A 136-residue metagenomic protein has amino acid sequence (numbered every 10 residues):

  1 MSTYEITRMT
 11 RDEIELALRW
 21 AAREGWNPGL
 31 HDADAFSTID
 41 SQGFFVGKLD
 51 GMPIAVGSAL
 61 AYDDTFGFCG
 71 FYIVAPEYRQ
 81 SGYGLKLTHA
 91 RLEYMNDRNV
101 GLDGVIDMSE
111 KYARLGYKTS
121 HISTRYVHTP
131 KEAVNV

Functional and structural regions predicted by a protein language model:
M1-D32, S123-Y126, P130-V136: Short amphipathic alpha-helix that is part of the acyltransferase structural core
S2-Y4, M52-V56, G67: Glycine-rich phosphate/pyrophosphate-binding loop shared by adenosine-nucleotide-utilizing enzymes
A35-S41: Short loop/turn motifs at secondary-structure junctions and domain boundaries
Q42-G57: Conserved beta-hairpin
A61-C69, R79: A conserved beta-turn-beta hairpin within the catalytic core of GNAT-like acetyltransferases that forms part
F71-V74, Q80-E93, E110, R114: Conserved acetyl-CoA-binding loop-helix of GNAT-fold acetyltransferases
T88, Y94-D107: Conserved GNAT acetyl-CoA-binding A-motif
N99-D103, A113, K118-E132: Conserved catalytic-core motifs of GNAT/GCN5-like acyltransferases
